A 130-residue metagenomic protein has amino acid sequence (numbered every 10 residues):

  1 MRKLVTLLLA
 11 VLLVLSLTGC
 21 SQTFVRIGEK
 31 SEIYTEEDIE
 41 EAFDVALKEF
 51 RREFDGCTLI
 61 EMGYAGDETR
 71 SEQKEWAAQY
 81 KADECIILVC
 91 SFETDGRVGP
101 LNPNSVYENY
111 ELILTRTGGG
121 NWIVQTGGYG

Functional and structural regions predicted by a protein language model:
R2-T23: Sec-dependent N-terminal signal peptides of Gram-positive bacterial secreted proteins and lipoproteins
T6, T18, T69, D95-R97 (+2 more regions): Generic "edge-of-domain/loop-turn" microfeature
L9, L15, I86-L88, L114 (+1 more regions): Generic hydrophobic secondary-structure signal
G19-V106: Flexible low-complexity loop/turn motifs enriched in small/helix-breaking residues
N109-G130: Short beta-strand edge/turn micro-motifs at domain boundaries
